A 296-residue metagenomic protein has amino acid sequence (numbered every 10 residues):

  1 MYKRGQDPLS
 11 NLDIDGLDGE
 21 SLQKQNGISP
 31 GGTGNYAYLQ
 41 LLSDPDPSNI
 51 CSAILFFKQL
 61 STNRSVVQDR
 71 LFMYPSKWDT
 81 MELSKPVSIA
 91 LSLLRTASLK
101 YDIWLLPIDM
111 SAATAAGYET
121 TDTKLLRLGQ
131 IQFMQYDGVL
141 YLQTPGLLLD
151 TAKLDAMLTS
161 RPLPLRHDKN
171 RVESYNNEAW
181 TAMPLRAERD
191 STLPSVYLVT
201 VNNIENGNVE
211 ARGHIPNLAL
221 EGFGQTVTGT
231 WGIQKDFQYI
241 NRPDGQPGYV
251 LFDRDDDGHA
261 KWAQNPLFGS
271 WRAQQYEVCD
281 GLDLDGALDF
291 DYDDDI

Functional and structural regions predicted by a protein language model:
M1-I296: Glycosyltransferase catalytic domains, chiefly GT-A lineage
